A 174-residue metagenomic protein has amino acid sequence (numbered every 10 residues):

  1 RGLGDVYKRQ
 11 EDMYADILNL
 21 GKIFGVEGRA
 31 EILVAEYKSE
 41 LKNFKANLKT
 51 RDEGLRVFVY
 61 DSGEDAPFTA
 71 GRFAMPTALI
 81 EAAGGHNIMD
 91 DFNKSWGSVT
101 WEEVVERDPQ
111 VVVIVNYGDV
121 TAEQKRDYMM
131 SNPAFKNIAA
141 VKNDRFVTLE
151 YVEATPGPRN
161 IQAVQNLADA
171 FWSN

Functional and structural regions predicted by a protein language model:
G2-Y7: Short, small-residue-biased leader/transition segments that mark boundaries at the very start of proteins
K8-Y14, G28-E31, A35-K38, A70 (+3 more regions): Soluble non-cytosolic domains of exported or imported proteins
E11-L18, K22, E31, V111-N174: Structured C-terminal subdomain patch of bacterial secreted/periplasmic proteins
R29-A83: Basic- and aromatic-lined ligand-binding clefts that recognize polyanionic substrates
S62, N93, P109, Y117: Flexible loop residues that form catalytic and substrate-binding hotspots at small-molecule/glycan-binding clefts
G84, D108-P109: Residue-level detector of structured alpha->beta connecting loops
I88-S95, A139: Short, solvent-exposed loop/beta-turn-alpha elements that line the ligand-binding surface or hinge of extracytoplasmic
V99-D108: Short helices/loops that flank or line small-molecule/ion binding pockets
